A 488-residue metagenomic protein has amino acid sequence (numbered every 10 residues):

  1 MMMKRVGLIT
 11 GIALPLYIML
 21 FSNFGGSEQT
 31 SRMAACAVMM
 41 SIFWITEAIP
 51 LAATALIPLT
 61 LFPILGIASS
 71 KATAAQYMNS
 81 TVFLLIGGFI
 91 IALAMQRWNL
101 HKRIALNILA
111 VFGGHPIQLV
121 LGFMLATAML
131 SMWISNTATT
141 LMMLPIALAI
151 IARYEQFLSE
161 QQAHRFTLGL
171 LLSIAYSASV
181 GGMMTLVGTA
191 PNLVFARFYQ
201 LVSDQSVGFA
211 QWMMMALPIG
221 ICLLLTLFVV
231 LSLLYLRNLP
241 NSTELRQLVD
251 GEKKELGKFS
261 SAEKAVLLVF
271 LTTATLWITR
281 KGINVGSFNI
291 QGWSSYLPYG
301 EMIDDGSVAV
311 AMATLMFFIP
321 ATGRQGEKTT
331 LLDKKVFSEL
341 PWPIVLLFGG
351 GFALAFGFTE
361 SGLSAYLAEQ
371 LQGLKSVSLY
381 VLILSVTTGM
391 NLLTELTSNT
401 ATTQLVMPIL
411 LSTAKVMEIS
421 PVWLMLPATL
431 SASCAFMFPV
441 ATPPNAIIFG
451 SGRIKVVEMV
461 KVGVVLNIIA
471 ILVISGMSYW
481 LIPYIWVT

Functional and structural regions predicted by a protein language model:
M2-F21, R97-L100, N136, L158-S177 (+5 more regions): Juxtamembrane and boundary regions of transmembrane helices in multi-pass small-molecule transporters and channels
M2-M3, F24-S31, F43-W44, K71-S80 (+6 more regions): Interfacial loop-to-helix junctions that mark the boundaries of transmembrane helices in multi-pass membrane
L8-S22, C36-T46, L59-I64, G87-L93 (+10 more regions): Hydrophobic core segments of alpha-helical transmembrane domains in multi-pass membrane transport and ion-translocation
F21, M39, A52-Q161, E327-L331 (+2 more regions): Membrane-embedded alpha-helical segments and adjacent helix-loop junctions characteristic of multi-pass solute
F24-Q29, M39-L56, T73, T137 (+4 more regions): Flexible hinge motifs at transmembrane-helix junctions and intramembrane kinks/re-entrant loops in multi-pass membrane
I57-L59, A138-A152, L171, M184-L201 (+5 more regions): Re-entrant/interfacial helical elements at transmembrane boundaries that shape and gate the permeation pathway
S80-I90, M132-M143, M213-V229, E301-M312 (+1 more regions): Alpha-helical transmembrane segments
Q156-F157, L217, V345-S364, V377-T488: C-terminal transmembrane helix pair
